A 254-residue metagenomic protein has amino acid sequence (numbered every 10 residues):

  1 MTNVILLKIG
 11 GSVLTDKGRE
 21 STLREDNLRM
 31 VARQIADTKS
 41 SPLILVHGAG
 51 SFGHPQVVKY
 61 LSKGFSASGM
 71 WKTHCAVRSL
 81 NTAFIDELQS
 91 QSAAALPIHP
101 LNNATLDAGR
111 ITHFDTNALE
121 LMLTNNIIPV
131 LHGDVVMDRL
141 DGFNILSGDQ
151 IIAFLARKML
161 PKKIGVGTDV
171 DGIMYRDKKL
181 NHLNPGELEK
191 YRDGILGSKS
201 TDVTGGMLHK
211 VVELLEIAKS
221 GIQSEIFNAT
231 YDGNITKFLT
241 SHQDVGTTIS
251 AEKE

Functional and structural regions predicted by a protein language model:
M1-E254: C-terminal catalytic "cap/lid" subdomain
